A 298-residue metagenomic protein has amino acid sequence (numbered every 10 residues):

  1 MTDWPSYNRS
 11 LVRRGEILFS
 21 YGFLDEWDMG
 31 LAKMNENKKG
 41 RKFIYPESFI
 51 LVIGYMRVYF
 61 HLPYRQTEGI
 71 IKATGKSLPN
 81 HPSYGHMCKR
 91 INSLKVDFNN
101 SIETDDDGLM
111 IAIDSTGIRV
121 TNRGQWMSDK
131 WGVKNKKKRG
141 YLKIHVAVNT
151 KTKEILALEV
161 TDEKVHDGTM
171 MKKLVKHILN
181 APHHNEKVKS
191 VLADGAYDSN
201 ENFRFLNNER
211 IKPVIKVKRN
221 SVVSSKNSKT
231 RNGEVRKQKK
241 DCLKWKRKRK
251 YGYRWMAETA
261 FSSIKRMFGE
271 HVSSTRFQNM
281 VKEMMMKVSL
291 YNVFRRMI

Functional and structural regions predicted by a protein language model:
M1-K39, V52, M56, S93-D97 (+2 more regions): Charged, often Cys/His-bearing segments associated with DNA-binding zinc-finger transcription factors
S10, I70, R90: Residues in the recognition helix of alpha-helical DNA-binding motifs
L11-R13, I17, N122, A157 (+2 more regions): Short, function-defining helix-loop hinge/capping sites that tune catalysis or transport
N35-L51, M56-L62, N80-G85, K89-E209 (+3 more regions): Polybasic low-complexity intrinsically disordered regions
E47, L51-Y59, L243-I298: Basic, amphipathic alpha-helical segments enriched in Lys/Arg and hydrophobic/aromatic residues
H61-E68, R231-K237: Short, compositionally biased low-complexity segments
Y64-L78: DNA-recognition alpha helix
S190, G195-K265: Helix-centered, glycine/charged polyanion-binding patches within enzymatic domains that contact phosphate-containing
